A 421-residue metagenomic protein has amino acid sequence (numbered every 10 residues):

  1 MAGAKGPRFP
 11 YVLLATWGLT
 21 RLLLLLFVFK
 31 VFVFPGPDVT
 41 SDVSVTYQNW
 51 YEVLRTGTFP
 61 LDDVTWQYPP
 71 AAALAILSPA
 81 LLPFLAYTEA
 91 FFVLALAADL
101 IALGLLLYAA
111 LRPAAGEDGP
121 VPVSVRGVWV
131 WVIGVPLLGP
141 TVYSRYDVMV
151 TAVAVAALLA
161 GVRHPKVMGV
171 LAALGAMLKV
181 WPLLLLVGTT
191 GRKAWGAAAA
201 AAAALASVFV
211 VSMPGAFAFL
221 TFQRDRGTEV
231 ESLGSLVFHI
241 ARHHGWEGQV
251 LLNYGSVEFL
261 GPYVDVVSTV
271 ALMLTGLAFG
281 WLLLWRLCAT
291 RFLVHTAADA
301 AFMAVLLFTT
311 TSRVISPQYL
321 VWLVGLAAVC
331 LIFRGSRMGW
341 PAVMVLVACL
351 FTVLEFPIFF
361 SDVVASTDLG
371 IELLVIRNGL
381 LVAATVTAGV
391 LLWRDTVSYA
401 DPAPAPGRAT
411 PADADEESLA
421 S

Functional and structural regions predicted by a protein language model:
M1-F222, T269-S421: Multi-pass membrane glycosyltransferase architecture that uses lipid-linked
N49-E52, D62-A86, T228-Y263: Short hydrophobic/aromatic helix or loop-helix immediately within or flanking a transmembrane segment in polytopic
